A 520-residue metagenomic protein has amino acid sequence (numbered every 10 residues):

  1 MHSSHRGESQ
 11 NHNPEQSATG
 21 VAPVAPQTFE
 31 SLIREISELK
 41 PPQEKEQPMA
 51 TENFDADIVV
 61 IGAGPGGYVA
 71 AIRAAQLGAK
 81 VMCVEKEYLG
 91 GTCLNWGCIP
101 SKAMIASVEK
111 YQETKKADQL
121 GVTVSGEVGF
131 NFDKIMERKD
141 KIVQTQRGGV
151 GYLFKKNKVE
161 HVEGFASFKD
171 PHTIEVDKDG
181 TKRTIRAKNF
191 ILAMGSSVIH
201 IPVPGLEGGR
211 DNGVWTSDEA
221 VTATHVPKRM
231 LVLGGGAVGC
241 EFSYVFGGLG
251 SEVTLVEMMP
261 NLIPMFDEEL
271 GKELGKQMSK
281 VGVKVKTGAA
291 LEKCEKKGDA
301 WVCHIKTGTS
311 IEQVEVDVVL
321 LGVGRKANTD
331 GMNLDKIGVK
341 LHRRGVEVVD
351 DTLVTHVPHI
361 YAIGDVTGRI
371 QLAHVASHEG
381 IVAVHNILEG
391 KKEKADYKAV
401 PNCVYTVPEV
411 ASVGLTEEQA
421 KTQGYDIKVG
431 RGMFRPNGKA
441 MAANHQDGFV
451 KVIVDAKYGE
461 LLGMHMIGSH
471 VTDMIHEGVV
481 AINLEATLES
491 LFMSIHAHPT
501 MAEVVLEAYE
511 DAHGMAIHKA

Functional and structural regions predicted by a protein language model:
M1-G7, P14, A18-Q27: Intrinsic, low-complexity polybasic segments
T28-A56, I72-A79, V84-V226, T254 (+9 more regions): Glycine-rich flavin
E52-G64, V226-G236: Beta1/beta-strand and adjacent pyrophosphate-binding region of the FAD-binding site in flavoprotein oxidoreductases
V59-G66, A70, A75-E87, I99 (+4 more regions): Flexible, glycine-rich terminal cap/loop adjacent to redox cofactors in electron-transfer oxidoreductases
V59-I61, A166, T184-G195, V232-L233 (+4 more regions): Short hydrophobic core segments
G67, G239-C240: N-terminal Rossmann-fold NAD(P) dinucleotide-binding loop
A71, A75, S243, G247-G248: Gly/Ala-rich phosphate-binding loop of Rossmann-like dinucleotide-binding domains, activating on the conserved
G209-P227, Q313-E389, D473: FAD-site-proximal beta/loop scaffold in flavoenzymes
